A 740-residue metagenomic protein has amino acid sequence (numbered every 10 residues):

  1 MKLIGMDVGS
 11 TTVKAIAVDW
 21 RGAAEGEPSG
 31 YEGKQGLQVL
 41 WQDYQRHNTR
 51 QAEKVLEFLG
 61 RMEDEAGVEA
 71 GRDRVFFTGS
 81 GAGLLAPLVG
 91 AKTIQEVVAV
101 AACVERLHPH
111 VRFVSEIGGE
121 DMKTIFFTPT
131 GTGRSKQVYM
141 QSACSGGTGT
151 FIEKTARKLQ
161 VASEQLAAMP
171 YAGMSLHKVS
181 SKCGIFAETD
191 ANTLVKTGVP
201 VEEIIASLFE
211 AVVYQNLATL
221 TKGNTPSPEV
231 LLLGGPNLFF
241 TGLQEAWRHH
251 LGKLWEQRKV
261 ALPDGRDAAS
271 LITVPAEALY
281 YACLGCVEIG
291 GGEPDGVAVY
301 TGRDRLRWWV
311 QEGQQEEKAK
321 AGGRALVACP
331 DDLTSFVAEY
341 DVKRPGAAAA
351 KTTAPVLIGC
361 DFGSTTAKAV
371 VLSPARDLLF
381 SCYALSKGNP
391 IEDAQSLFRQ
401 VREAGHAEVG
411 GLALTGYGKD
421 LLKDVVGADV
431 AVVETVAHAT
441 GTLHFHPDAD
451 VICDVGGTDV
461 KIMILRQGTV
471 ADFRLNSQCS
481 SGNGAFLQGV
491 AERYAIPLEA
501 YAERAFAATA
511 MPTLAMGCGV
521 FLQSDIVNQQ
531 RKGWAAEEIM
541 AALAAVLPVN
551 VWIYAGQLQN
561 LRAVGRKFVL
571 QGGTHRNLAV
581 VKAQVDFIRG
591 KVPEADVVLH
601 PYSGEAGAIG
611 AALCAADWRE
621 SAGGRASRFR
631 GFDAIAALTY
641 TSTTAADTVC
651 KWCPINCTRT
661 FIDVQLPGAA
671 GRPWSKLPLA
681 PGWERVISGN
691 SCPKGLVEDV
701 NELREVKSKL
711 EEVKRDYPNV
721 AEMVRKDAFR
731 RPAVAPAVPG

Functional and structural regions predicted by a protein language model:
G5-K54, R61, R134-V138, S142 (+5 more regions): Short glycine-rich, Thr/Ser-proximal phosphate-binding strand/loop in the N-terminal lobe of ATP-dependent enzymes
S80-G81, K222-W255, K259, P275-A282 (+4 more regions): Glycine-rich phosphate-binding loops at beta-strand->alpha-helix junctions
T93-V97, R248-L284, D429-V436, F587-I609: Conserved phosphate-binding/catalytic loops in two-lobed NTP-binding clefts
P129, R134-S175, L279-A282, E288-G292 (+5 more regions): Glycine-rich phosphate-binding loop plus the immediately following alpha-helix
G149-K154, A261-P263, L271-Q315, T440 (+2 more regions): Glycine-rich phosphate-binding/hydrolytic loop that grips phosphoryl groups
T189-A218, S524-Y554: Adenine-nucleotide phosphate-binding core of ATP-dependent small-molecule kinases
S207-P228, S335-G346, A542-V564, R731-V734: Phosphate/ATP-binding catalytic cores across multiple sugar-kinase/actin-like superfamilies, primarily ASKHA
G285, I289-P355, K461, C614-K707: Acidic, glycine/GT-rich loop-and beta-edge segments that sit at the periphery of enzyme/chaperone cores
